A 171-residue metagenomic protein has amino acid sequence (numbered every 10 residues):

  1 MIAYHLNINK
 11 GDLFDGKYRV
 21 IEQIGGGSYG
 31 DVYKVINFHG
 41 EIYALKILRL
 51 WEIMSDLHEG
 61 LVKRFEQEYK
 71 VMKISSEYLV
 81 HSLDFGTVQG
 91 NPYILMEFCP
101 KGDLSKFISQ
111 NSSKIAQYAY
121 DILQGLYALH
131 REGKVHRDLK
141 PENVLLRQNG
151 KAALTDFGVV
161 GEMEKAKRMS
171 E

Functional and structural regions predicted by a protein language model:
D31: Conserved N-lobe ATP-binding subsite of Hanks-type protein kinase domains, especially the beta3 VAIK lysine
D56-K73: AlphaC helix of the eukaryotic protein kinase fold
F85: Activation-segment/catalytic-loop signature of the eukaryotic protein kinase fold
Q89-D103: Conserved short submotifs of the Hanks-type protein kinase catalytic core that shape the nucleotide-binding pocket
D103-S112: AlphaC helix of the protein kinase catalytic domain
Y118-A119: Activation segment signature within eukaryotic-like protein kinase domains
Q124-K134: Protein kinase catalytic-loop region centered on the HRD/HxD motif
